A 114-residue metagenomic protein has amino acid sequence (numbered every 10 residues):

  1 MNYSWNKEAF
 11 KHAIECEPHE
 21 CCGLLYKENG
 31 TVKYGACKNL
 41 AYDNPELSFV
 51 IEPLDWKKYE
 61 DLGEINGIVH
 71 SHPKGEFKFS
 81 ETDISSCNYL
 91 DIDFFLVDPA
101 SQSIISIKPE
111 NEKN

Functional and structural regions predicted by a protein language model:
M1-I65, K74-N114: Conserved beta-strand-loop surface patch within small alpha/beta domains used for substrate/adaptor or ligand engagement
G67-V69: Conserved catalytic cores of phosphodiester-cleaving nucleases, focusing on short active-site segments
